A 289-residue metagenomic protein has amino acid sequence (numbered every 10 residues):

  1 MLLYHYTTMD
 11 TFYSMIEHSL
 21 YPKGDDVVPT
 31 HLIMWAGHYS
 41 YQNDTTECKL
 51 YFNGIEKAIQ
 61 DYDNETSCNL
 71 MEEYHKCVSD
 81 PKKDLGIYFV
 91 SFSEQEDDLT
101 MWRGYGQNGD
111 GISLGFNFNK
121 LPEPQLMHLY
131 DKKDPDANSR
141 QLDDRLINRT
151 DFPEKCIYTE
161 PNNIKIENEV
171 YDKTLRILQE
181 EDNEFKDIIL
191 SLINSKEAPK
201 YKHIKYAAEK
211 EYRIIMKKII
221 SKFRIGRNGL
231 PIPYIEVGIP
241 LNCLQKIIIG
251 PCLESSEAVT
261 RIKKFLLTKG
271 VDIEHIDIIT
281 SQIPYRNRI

Functional and structural regions predicted by a protein language model:
M1-I289: Partner-binding and oligomerization surfaces adjacent to conserved cores of proteins that assemble macromolecular
